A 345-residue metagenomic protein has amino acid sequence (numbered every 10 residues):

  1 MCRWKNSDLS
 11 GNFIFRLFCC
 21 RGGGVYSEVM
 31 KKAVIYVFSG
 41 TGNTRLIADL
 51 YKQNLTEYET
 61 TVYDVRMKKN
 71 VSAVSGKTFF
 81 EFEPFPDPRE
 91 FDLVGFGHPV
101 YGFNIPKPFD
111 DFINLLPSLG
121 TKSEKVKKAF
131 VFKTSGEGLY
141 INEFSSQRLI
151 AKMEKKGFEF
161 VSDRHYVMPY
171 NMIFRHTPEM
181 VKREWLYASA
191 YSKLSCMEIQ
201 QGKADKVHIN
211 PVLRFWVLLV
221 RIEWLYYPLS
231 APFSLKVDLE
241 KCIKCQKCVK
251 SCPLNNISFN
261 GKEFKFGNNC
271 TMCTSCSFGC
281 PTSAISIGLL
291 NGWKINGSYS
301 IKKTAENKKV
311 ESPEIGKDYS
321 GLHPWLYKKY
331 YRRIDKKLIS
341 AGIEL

Functional and structural regions predicted by a protein language model:
M1, K236-N255, G267-S283: Cysteine-centered iron-sulfur cluster-binding motifs in ferredoxin-type domains/subunits of redox enzymes
S7-L9, F13: Short hydrophobic targeting helices and cationic amphipathic motifs that mediate membrane/organellar targeting
L17-R21, V25-S118, K206-K236, I243-C245 (+5 more regions): N-terminal beta1-alpha1-beta2 submodule of the flavodoxin-like/Rossmannoid cofactor-binding fold
T121-K128, F158: A short helix->loop->beta-strand "cap" motif at the edges of active sites that frequently abuts
F130-V167: Short, glycine-/small-residue-rich phosphate/pyrophosphate-handling segment
P169-F215: Glycine-rich phosphate/pyrophosphate-binding loop and the adjoining helix
S258-F259, A284-N291: Iron-sulfur (Fe-S) cluster-binding segments and ferredoxin-like electron-carrier domains, especially [2Fe-2S]
